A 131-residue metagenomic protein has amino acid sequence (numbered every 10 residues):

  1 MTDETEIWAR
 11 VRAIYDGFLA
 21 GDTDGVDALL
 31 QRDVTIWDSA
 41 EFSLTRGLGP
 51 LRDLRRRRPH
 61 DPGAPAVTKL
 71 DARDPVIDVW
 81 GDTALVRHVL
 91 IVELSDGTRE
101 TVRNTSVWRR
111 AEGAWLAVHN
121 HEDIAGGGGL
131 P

Functional and structural regions predicted by a protein language model:
E4-T5, T23-V79: A solvent-exposed, acidic/Ser-Thr-rich amphipathic alpha-helical stretch
T35-S39, A84-V92: Short, well-ordered beta-strand segments in beta-rich or mixed alpha/beta enzyme and ligand-binding folds
R55, A72-I77, V89-V92, R103-R109 (+1 more regions): Hydrophobic/aromatic beta-strand elements that line small-molecule binding cavities or substrate pockets in beta-rich
K69, D82, V86, E100-V102: Residue-level preference for beta-strand/loop junctions
T101-P131: Short beta-strand edge/turn micro-motifs at domain boundaries
